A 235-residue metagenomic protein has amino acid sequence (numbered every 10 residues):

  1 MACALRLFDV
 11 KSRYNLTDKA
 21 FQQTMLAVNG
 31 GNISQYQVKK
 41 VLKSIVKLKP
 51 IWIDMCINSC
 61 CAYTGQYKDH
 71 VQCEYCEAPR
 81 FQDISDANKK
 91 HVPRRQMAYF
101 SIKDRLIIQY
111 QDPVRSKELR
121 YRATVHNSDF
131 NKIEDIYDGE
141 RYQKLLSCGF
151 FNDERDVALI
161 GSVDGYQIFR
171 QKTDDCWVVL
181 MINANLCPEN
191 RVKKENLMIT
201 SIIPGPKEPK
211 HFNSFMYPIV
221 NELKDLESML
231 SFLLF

Functional and structural regions predicted by a protein language model:
M1-I53, A62-T64: N-terminal alpha-helical interaction blocks
Y36-F235: Domain-level cores of phosphate- or acyl-group-handling catalytic modules
